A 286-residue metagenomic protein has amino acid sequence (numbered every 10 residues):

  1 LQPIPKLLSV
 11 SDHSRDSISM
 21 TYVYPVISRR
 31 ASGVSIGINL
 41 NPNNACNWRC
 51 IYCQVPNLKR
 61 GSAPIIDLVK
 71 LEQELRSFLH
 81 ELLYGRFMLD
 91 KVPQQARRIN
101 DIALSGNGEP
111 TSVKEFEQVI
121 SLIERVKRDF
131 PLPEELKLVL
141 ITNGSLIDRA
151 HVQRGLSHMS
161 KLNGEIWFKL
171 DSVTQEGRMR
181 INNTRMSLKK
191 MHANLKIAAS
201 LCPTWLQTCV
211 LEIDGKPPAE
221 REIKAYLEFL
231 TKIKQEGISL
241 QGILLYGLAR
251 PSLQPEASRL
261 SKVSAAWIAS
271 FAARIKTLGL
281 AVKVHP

Functional and structural regions predicted by a protein language model:
L1-A31, H80, G215-P286: Auxiliary Fe-S-binding modules of radical SAM enzymes
P3-N43, R49-I51, N57-Q73, S77 (+1 more regions): N-terminal [4Fe-4S]-dependent radical SAM core
S35-N39, D101-A103, V139, W167: Short aromatic/hydrophobic contact patches that present stacked aromatics for nucleic-acid/ligand binding
N39-P42, G106-N107, T142-N143, K169: A secondary-structure boundary/capping signal
V55-L162: Conserved Radical SAM active-site core
P64, T184-S187, S264: Short, conserved glycine- and acidic-residue-centered signature motifs in active-site or ligand-binding loops
S112-A257: Conserved AdoMet/S-adenosylmethionine-binding subsite of the radical SAM
